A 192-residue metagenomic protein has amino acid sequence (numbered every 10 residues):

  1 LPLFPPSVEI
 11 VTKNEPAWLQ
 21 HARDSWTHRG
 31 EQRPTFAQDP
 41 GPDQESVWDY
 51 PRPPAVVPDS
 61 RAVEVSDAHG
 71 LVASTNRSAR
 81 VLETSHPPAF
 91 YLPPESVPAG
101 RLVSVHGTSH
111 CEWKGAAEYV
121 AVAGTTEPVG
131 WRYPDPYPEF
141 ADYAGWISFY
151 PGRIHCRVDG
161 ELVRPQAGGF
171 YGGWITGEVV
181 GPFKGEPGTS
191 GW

Functional and structural regions predicted by a protein language model:
P2-W192: Terminal leader/tail segments of proteins
